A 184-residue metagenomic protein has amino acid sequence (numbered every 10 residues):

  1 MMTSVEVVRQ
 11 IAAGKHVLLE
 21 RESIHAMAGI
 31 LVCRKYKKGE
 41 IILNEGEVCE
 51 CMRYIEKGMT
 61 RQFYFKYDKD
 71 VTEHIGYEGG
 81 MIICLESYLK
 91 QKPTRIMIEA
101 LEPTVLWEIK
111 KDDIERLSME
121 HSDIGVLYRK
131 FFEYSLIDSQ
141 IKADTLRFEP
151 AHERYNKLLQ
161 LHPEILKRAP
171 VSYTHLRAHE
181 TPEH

Functional and structural regions predicted by a protein language model:
M1-P163: Cytosolic regulatory regions built on CNB/CRP/Popeye-like sensor folds
T174-E183: Conserved small/polar residues in nucleotide/adenosyl-binding loops
